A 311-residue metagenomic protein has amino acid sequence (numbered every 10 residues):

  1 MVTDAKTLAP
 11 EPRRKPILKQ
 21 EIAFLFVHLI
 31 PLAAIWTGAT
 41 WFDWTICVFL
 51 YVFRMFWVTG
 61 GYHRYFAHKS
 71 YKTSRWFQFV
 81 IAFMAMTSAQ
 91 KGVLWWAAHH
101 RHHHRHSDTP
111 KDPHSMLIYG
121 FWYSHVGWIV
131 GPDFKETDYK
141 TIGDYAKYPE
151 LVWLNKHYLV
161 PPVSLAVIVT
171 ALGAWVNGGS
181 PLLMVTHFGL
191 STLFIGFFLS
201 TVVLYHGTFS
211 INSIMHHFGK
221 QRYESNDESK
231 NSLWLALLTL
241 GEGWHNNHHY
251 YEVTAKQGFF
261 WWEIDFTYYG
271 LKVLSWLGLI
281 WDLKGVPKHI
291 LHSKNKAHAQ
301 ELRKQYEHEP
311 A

Functional and structural regions predicted by a protein language model:
M1-S210, T254-A311: Non-catalytic, topology-defining segments of multipass membrane proteins
R64, S213, H217, H249: Catalytic glutamate of the conserved HExxH
Y145-P149, F218-W244, Y250-Y251: Active-site-proximal inter-transmembrane loops
S213-I214, R222, K256: Short conserved catalytic/interaction loops centered on acidic-Pro-aromatic/His motifs
